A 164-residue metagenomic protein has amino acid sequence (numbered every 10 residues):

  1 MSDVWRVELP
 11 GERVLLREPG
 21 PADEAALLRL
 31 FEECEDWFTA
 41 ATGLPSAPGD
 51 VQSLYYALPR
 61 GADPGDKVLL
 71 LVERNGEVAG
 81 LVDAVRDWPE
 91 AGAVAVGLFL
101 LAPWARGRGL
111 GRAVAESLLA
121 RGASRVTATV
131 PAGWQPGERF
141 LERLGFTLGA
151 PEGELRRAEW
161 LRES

Functional and structural regions predicted by a protein language model:
S2-V14, E18-E24, R29-W104, A115 (+3 more regions): Acetyl-CoA-dependent GNAT
A25, E138-R139: Alpha-helical elements of the RecA-like P-loop NTPase motor core of helicases
F31-E32, L141-L144: Short, glycine/charged-enriched secondary-structure capping and boundary segments
D66, R139-L141: Proline-rich low-complexity regions
R106, A128-E138: Conserved beta-strand-loop-alpha-helix junction that forms the acyl-donor binding cleft
G107-R112: Glycine-rich acyl-CoA binding loop
P131-Q135, R143-S164: C-terminal "cap" of GNAT-fold acetyltransferases
